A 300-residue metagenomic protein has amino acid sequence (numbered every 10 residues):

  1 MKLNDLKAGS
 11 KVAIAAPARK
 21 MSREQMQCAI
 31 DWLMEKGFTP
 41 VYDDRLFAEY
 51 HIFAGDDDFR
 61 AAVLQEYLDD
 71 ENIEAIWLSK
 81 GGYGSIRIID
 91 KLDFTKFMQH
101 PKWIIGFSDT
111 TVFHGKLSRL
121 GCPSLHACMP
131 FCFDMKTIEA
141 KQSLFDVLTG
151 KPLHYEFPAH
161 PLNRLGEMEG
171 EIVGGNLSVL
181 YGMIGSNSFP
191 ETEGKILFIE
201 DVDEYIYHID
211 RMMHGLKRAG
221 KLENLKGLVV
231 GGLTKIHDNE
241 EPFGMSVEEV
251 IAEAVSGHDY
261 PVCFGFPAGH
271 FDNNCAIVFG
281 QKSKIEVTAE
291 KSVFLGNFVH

Functional and structural regions predicted by a protein language model:
M1-N72: ATP/NTP phosphate-donor binding region
M21-Q25, W32, E171-E204: Conserved beta-alpha junction segments in alpha/beta enzyme cores
D70-A75, L225: Short acidic/histidine-rich motifs immediately flanking catalytic phosphotransfer sites in two-component signaling
W77-I86, F107: N-terminal glycine-rich "phosphate-gripper" loop used for MgATP/nucleotide binding and carboxylate activation
L92-K116, P123-M129, H258-P261: Short, acidic/small-residue loops that bind anionic groups at enzyme active sites
C122-G185: Conserved anion/nucleotide-ligand pocket segment
E191-F243, V247: Internal helical hairpin/lid segments
K235-H300: ATP/nucleoside-binding phosphotransfer catalytic cores, i.e., glycine-rich phosphate-binding loops
